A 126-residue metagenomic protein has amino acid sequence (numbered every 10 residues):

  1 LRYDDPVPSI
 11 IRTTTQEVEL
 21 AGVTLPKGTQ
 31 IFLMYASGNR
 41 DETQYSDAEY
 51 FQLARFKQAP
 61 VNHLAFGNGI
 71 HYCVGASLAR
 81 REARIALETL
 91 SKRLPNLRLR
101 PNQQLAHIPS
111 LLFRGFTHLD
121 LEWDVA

Functional and structural regions predicted by a protein language model:
L1-A21: Conserved cytochrome P450 K-helix E-x-x-R motif and the immediately C-terminal K′/meander segment
T15-L20, Q103-S110: Short, solvent-exposed loop/turn elements at beta->coil junctions and helix N-caps that rim active or binding pockets
G38-A76, R80: Cytochrome P450 heme-binding Cys-pocket and its upstream "meander" loop
S77, I108-A126: Conserved N-terminal glycine/acidic-rich loop preference
L78-H107: Cytochrome P450 heme-binding "Cys pocket" and the immediately downstream C-terminal segment
